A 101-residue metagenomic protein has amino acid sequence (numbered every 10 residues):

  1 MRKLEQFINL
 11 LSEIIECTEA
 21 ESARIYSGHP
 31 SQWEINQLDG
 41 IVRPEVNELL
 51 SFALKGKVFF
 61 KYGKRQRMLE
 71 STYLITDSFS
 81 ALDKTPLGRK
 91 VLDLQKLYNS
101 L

Functional and structural regions predicted by a protein language model:
M1-Q37, Y98: Short terminal alpha-helical segments
L11, T18, D39, R43-V46 (+3 more regions): Generic L/I/V-rich hydrophobic alpha-helical segments across diverse proteins
I15, E34, G40-I41, A81 (+1 more regions): Amphipathic alpha-helical interaction segments
E19, A23-Y26, P30, G56 (+1 more regions): Residue-level signal for well-ordered alpha-helical segments
R24, G40, E48, F60 (+2 more regions): Intrinsically disordered, low-complexity segments enriched in glycine/proline and serine/threonine
P30-P44, Y62-R67: Short, charged, amphipathic alpha-helical segments
P44-K61, L82-P86: Amphipathic alpha-helical coiled-coil segments
K64-L101: Amphipathic alpha-helical binding modules
